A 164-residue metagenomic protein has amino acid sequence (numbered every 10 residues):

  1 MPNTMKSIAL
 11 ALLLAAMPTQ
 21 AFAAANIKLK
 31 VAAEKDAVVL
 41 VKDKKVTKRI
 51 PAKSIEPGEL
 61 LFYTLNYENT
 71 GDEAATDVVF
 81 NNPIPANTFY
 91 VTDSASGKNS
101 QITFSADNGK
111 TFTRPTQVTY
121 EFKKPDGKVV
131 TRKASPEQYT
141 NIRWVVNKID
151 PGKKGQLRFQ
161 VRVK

Functional and structural regions predicted by a protein language model:
P2-K6, F22-K164: Exported/extracytosolic protein signature
M5-L13: Sec-dependent signal peptide hydrophobic core
A16-P18: N-terminal signal peptide c-region/cleavage motif recognized by signal peptidases
